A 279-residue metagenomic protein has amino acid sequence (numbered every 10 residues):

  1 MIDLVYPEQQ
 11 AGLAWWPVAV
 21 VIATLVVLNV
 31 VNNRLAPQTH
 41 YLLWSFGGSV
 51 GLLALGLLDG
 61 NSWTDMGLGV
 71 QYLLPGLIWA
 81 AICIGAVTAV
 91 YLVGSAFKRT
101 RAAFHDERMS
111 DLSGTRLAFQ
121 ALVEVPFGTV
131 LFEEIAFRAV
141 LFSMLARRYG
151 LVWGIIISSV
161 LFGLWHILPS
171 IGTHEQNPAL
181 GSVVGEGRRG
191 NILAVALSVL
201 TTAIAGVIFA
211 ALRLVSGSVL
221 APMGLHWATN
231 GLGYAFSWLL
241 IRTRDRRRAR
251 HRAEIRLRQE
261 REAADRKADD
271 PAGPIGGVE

Functional and structural regions predicted by a protein language model:
P7-T64, L68, P75, W79 (+1 more regions): Alpha-helical transmembrane segments in multi-pass membrane proteins
I22-V31, L53-A54, T88-A89, S159-L168 (+1 more regions): Aromatic-anchored segments of alpha-helical transmembrane domains
N33, A54-W63, I82, P169-G172 (+1 more regions): Juxtamembrane membrane-interface segments at transmembrane alpha-helix termini
A36-P37, A103-S110, L145-V152: Membrane interface segments of multi-pass transport proteins and intramembrane proteases
D59-D65, Y91-A102: Transmembrane alpha-helix boundary signature
L68-S95: Alpha-helical transmembrane-segment detector that highlights a single hydrophobic TM helix and its immediate
V70, P75-L77, R101-E107, R116-A118 (+3 more regions): N-terminal TM1-TM2 helical hairpin plus the immediately adjacent luminal interfacial "cap"
R116-V278: Transmembrane helix-loop-helix hairpins at the membrane interface of multi-pass integral membrane proteins
